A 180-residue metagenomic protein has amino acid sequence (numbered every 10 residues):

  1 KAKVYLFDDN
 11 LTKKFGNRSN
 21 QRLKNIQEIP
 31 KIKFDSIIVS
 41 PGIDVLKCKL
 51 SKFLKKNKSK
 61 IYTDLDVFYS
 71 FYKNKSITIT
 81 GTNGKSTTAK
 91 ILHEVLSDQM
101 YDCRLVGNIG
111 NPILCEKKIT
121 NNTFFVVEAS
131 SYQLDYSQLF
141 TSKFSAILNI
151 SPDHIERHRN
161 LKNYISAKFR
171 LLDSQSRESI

Functional and structural regions predicted by a protein language model:
A2-G16: NAD(P)-binding Rossmann-fold cofactor-contacting core
K3, N20-R22, K60, D102: Conserved beta-strand segments of alpha/beta enzyme cores
Y5, N25-I29, I38: Glycine/alanine-rich phosphate-binding loops at beta-alpha junctions
F7-N10, V39-I43: Structural motif
D9-N10, R18-Q21, K58: Short linear motifs in intrinsically disordered/low-complexity regions
T12, N25-Q27, T63: A diffuse structural propensity rather than consistent per-protein peaks
G16-I32: Glycine-rich, highly charged phosphate/nucleotide-binding loops
I29-D35, P41, V45-S179: Phosphate-binding loop of NTP-binding sites
